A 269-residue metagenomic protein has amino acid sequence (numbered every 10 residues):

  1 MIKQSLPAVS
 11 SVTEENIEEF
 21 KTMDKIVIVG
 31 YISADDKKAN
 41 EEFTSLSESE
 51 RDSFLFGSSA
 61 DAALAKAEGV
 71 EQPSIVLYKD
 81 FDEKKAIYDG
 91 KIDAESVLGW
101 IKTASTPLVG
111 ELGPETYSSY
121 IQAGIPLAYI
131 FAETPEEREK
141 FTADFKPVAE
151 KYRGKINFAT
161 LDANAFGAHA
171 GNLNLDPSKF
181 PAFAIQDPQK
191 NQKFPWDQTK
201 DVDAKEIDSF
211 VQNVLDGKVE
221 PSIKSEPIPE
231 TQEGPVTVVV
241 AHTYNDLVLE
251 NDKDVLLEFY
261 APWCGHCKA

Functional and structural regions predicted by a protein language model:
M1-A269: Proteins that catalyze or organize thiol-disulfide redox chemistry and the adjacent proteostasis machinery handling
